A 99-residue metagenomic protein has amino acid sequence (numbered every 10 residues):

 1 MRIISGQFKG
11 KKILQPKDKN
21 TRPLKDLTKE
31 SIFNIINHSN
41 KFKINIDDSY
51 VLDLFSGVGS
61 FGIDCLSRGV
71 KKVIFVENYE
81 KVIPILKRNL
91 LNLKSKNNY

Functional and structural regions predicted by a protein language model:
M1-Y99: Class I S-adenosyl-L-methionine-dependent methyltransferase catalytic core
